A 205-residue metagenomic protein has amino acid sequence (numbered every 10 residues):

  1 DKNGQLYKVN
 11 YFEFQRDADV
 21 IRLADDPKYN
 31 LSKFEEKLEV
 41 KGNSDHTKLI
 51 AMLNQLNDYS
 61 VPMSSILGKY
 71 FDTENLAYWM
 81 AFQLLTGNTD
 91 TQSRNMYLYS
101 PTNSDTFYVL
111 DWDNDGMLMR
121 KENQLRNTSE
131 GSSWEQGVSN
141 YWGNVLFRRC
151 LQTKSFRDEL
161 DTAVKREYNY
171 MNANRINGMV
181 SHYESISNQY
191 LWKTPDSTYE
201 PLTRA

Functional and structural regions predicted by a protein language model:
D1-A81, L85-T89, S132-W134: Internal "kinase-insert"/substrate-recognition segments embedded within catalytic cores of ATP-dependent enzymes
K2, S93, Y141-W142: Short, solvent-exposed loop/turn segments at the edges of secondary structure
E74, T91, T102-S104: A generic fold-level signal
G87, S100-A205: C-terminal catalytic region of ATP-dependent kinase domains
R94-L98: Hydrophobic residue at the +6 position relative to the catalytic HRD Asp in the kinase catalytic loop
